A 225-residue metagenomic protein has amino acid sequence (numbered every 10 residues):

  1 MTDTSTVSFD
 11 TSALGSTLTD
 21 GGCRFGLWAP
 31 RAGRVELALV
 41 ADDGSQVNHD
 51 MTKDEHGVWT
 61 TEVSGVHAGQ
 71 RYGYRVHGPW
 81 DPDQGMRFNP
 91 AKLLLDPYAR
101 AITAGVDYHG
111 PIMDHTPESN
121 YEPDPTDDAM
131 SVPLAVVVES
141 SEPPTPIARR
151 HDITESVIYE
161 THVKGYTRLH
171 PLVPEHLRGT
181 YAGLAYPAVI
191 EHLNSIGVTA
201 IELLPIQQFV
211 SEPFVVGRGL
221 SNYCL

Functional and structural regions predicted by a protein language model:
M1-D20, Q46, D54-V58, E62-E160 (+1 more regions): The feature marks proteins involved in alpha-glucan
G21-G26: Structural beta-strand segments of beta-rich domains
L27, Y74, T161, L203: Conserved, mostly hydrophobic/aromatic
W28-V35, V66-H67: Short proline/glycine-enriched turn/loop motifs at strand-loop junctions of beta-rich domains
V40-S45: Change "in extracellular beta-sheet-rich domains … of secreted and cell-surface proteins" to "in beta-sheet-rich domains
K164-I201: A conserved hydrophobic secondary-structure block that centers on an alpha-helix together with its immediately flanking
V173-G183, P213-L225: Aromatic- and acidic-residue-enriched carbohydrate-binding clefts of CAZyme catalytic domains
L193-L220: Carboxylate/His-rich catalytic cores and anion/metal-binding grooves
